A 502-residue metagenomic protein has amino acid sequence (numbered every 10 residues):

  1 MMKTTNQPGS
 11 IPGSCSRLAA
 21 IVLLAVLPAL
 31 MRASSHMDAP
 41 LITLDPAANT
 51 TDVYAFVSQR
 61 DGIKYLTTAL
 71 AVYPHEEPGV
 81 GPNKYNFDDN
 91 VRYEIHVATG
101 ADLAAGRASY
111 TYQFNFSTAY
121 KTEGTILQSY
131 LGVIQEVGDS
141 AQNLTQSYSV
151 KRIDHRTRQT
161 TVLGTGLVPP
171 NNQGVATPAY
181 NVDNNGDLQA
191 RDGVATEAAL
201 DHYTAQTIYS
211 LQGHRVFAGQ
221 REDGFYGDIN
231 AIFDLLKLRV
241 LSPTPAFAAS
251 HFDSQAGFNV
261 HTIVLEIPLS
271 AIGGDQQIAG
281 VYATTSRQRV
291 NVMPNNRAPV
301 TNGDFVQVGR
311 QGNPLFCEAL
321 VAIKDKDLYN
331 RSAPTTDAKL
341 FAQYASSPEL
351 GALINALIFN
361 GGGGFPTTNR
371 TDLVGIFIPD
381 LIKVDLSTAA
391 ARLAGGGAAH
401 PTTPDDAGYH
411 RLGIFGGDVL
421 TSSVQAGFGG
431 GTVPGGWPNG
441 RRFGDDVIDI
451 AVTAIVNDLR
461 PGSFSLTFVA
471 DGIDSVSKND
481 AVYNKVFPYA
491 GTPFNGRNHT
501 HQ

Functional and structural regions predicted by a protein language model:
M1-C15: N-terminal secretory signal peptides that target proteins for export/translocation
T5, L30-S35: Generic start-of-chain signal for non-secretory N-termini
R17-A29: Bacterial N-terminal signal peptides
A33-Q502: Surface-exposed extracytoplasmic segments
